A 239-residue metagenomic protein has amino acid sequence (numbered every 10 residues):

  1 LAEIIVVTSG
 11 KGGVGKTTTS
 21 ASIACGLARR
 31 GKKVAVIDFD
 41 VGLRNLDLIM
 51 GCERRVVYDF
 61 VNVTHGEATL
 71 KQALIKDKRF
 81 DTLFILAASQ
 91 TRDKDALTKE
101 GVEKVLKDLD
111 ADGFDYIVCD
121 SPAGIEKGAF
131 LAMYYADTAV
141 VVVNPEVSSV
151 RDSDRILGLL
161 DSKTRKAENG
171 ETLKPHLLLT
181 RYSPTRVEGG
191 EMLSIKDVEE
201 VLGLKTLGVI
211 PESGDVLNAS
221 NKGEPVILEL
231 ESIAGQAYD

Functional and structural regions predicted by a protein language model:
A2-V6, D115-V118: Residue-level preference for the first positions of well-ordered beta-strands
E3-D40: Walker A/P-loop phosphate-binding motif and the immediately C-terminal alpha-helix
S9, D38, A87-Q90, S121 (+2 more regions): Flexible glycine-/small-residue-rich
G12, V63, L86, D120 (+3 more regions): Residue-level signature of catalytic and energy-coupling elements of molecular machines, predominantly ATP/GTP-dependent
F39-A111, L217-I227: P-loop/Walker-type NTP enzyme "switch/lid" segment
D40-G42, R181-S183, S213: Residues in the short beta-alpha loop(s) of Rossmann-like NAD(P)-binding domains
K104, D110-D112, Y116, P122-G208 (+1 more regions): Conserved catalytic-core segment of NTP-binding enzymes
R186-M192, L207, P211-D239: Conserved GTP-binding G-domain of TRAFAC-class P-loop NTPases and closely related GTPase folds
